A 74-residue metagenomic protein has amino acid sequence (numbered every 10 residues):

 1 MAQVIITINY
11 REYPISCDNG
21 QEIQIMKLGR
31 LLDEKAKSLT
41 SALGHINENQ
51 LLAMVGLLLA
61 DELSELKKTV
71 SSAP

Functional and structural regions predicted by a protein language model:
Q3-I5, P74: N-terminal intrinsically disordered, cationic/polar leader segments that include organellar targeting peptides
I5, E12-P14, A42-Q50: Amphipathic, hydrophobic secondary-structure cores in small proteins
R11-L31: An acidic intrinsically disordered interaction segment
P14-S16, K37, L66-K67: Short small-residue beta-strand/loop micro-motif enriched in glycine and branched aliphatics
G29-A42: Short amphipathic alpha-helical segments and their helix-coil junctions
H45, N49-L52, G56-P74: Long, hydrophobic or amphipathic alpha-helical segments
